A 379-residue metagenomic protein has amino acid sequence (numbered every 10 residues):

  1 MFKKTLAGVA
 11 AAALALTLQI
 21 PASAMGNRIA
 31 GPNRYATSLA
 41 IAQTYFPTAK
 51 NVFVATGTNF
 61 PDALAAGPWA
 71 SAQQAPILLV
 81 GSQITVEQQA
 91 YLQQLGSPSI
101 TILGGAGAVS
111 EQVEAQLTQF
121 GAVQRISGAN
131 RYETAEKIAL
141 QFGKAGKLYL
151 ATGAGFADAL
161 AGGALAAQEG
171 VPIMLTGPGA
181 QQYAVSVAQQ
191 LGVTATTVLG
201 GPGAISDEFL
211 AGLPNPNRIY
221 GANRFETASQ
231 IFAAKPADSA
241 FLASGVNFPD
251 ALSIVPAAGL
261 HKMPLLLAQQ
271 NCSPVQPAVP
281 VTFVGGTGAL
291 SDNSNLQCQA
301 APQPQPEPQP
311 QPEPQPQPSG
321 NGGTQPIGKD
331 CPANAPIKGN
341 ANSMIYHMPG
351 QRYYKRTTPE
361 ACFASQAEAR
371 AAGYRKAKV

Functional and structural regions predicted by a protein language model:
F2-K3, G146, G320, R375: Generic cytosolic/nucleocytoplasmic N-terminal low-complexity/intrinsically disordered segments
K3-V9, I20-E307, P326, D330-K338 (+1 more regions): Extracellular glycan-binding segments that recognize GlcNAc-based cell-wall polysaccharides
A12-A13: Repetitive helical segments and hydrophobic/amphipathic motifs
A301-S319: Acidic, proline-/serine-/threonine-rich low-complexity intrinsically disordered repeat tracts
P316-D330: Terminal and domain-boundary regions
Q351-V379: Compact, charge-rich alpha-helical regulatory domains located at protein termini
